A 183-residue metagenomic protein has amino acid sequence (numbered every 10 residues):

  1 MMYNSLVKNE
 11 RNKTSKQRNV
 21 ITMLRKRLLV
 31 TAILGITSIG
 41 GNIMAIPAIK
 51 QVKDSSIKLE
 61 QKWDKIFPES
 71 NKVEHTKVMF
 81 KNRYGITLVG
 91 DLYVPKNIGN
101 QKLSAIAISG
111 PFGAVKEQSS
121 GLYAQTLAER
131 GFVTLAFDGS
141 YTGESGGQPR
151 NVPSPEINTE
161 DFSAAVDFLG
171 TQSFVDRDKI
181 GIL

Functional and structural regions predicted by a protein language model:
R25-G41, A45: Classical Sec-dependent N-terminal signal peptides that target proteins to the secretory pathway
I57-Q101: N-terminal cap/lid segment of alpha/beta-hydrolase-fold proteins
Q101-P111: Short beta-strand element of the alpha/beta-hydrolase
G113-Q125, G139: The serine-hydrolase catalytic nucleophile loop
Q118, Y141-P153: Glycine-rich "HGGG/HGxG" loop immediately N-terminal to the catalytic nucleophile of the alpha/beta-hydrolase
T126-E144: Conserved alpha/beta-hydrolase
V152-S173: Alpha/beta-hydrolase active-site loop
F174-L183: Alpha/beta-hydrolase fold nucleophile elbow
